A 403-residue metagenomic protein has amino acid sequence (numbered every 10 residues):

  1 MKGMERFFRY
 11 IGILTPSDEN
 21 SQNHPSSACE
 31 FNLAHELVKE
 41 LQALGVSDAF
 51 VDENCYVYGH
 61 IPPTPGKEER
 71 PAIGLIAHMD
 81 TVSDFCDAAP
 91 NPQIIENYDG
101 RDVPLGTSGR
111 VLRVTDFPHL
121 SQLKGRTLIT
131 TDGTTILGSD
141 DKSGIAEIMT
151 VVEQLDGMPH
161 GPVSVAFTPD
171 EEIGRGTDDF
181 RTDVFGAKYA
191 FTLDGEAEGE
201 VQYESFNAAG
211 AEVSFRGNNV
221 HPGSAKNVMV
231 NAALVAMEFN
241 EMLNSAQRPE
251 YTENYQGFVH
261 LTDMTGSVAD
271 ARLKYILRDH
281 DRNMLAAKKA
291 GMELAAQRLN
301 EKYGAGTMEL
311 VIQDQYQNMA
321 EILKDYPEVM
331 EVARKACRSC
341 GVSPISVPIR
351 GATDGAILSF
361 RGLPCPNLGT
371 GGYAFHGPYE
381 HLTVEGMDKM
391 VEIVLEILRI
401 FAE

Functional and structural regions predicted by a protein language model:
K2-A28, T130, Y316, H376-G377: N-terminal capping segment at the start of a domain
Q22-R70, G74-I76, D80: A non-catalytic alpha/beta surface segment that caps or lines the substrate-entry region of metallo-dependent hydrolase
A28, T134-A146, K226-L234, H381-D388: Short, conserved micro-motifs enriched in small and acidic residues
K67-P162, F167, A187: Active-site metal-coordination/substrate-binding segment of hydrolases, especially metallo-dependent peptidases
A72-I76, K188-T192, E212, C365-N367: Short glycine-aspartate micro-motif
L112, L120, R126-S139, D170-Q297 (+2 more regions): Midchain, well-structured core segments that form catalytic/ion-binding scaffolds
A233-E403: Metal-dependent amide/peptide-bond hydrolase catalytic core, centered on the "pita-bread" metallohydrolase fold
